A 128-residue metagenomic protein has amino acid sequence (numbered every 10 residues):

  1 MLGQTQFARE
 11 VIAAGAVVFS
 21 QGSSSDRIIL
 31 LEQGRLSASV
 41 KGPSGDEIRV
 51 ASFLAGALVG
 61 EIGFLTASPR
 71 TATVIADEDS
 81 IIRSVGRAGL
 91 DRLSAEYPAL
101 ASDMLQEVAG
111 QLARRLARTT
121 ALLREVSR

Functional and structural regions predicted by a protein language model:
M1-K41: Regulatory nucleotide-sensing modules
V18-F19, I28, L36-A38, V59 (+3 more regions): Generic alpha-helical hydrophobic packing signal
R27, L31-E32, S37-G60, L65: Helix-adjacent hinge/juxtasegments
A51-L105: Cyclic-nucleotide recognition modules
D77, L105-R128: Polybasic "coupling" helices that flank or enter modular domains
